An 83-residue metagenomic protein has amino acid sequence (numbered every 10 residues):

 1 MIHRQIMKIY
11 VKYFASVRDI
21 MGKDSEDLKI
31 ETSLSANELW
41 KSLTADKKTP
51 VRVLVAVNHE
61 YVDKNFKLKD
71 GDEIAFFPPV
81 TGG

Functional and structural regions predicted by a protein language model:
I2-T81: Ubiquitin-like/PB1-type beta-grasp interaction modules and other compact soluble beta-rich domains
